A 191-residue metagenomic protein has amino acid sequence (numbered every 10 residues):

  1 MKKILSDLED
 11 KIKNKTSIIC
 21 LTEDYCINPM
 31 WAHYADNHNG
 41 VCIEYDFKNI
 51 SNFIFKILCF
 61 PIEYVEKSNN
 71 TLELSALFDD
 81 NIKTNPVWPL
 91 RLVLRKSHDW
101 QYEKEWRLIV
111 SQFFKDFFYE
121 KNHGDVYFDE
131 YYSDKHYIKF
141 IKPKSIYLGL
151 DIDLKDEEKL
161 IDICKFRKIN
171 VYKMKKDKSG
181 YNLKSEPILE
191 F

Functional and structural regions predicted by a protein language model:
M1-F191: Catalytic-core loop-and-flanking beta/alpha module that positions acidic residues for ribose/phosphate chemistry
